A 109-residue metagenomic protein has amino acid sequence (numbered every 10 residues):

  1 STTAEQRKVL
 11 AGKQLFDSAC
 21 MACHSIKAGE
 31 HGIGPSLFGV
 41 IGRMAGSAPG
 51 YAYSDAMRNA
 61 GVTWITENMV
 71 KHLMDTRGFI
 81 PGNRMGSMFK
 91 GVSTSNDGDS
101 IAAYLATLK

Functional and structural regions predicted by a protein language model:
S1-L15: Electrostatic cytochrome c docking/interface patches
A4-K8, G29, A60-G61, S93: Extracytoplasmic/periplasmic, Sec-exported soluble proteins
G12, F16-I26, M85, I101 (+1 more regions): The canonical Cys-X-X-Cys-His
H24-G29, G42: Detector for the c-type heme attachment site
G32-F38: Short cysteine/histidine-rich zinc-coordinating motifs and their immediately flanking basic loops
P35, G50-G98: Axial heme c-ligation environment in periplasmic c-type cytochrome domains
I41-A45, L73, L105: Hydrophobic aliphatic residues
L108-K109: Short, solvent-exposed mixed-charge patches
